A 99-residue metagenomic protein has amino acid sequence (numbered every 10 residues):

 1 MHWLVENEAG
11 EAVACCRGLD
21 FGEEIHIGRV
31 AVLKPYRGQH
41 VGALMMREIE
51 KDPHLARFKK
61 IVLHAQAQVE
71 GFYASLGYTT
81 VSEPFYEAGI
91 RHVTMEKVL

Functional and structural regions predicted by a protein language model:
L4, E11-L19, E24-A31: Conserved beta-strand in the GNAT
D20-G28, R37, A56-R57, E87-H92: A conserved beta-turn-beta hairpin within the catalytic core of GNAT-like acetyltransferases that forms part
V32, G38-K51: Conserved acetyl-CoA-binding loop-helix of GNAT-fold acetyltransferases
M45, V69-F72: Conserved short alpha-helix immediately C-terminal to the canonical SAM/SAH-binding motif I of Rossmann-like
M46, P53-Q66: Conserved GNAT acetyl-CoA-binding A-motif
V62-H64, A74, T79-T94: Conserved catalytic-core motifs of GNAT/GCN5-like acyltransferases
